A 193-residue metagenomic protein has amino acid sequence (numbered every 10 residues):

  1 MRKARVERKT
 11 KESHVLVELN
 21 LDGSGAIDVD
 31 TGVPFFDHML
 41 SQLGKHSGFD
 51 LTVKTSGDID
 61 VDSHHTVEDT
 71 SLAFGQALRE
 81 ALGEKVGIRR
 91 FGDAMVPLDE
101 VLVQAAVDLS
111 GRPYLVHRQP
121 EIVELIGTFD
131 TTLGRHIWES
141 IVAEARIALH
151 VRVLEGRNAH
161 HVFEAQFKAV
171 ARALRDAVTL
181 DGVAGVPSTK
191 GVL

Functional and structural regions predicted by a protein language model:
M1-L193: Structural preference for solvent-exposed beta-strand-turn elements and adjacent flexible terminal/loop segments within
